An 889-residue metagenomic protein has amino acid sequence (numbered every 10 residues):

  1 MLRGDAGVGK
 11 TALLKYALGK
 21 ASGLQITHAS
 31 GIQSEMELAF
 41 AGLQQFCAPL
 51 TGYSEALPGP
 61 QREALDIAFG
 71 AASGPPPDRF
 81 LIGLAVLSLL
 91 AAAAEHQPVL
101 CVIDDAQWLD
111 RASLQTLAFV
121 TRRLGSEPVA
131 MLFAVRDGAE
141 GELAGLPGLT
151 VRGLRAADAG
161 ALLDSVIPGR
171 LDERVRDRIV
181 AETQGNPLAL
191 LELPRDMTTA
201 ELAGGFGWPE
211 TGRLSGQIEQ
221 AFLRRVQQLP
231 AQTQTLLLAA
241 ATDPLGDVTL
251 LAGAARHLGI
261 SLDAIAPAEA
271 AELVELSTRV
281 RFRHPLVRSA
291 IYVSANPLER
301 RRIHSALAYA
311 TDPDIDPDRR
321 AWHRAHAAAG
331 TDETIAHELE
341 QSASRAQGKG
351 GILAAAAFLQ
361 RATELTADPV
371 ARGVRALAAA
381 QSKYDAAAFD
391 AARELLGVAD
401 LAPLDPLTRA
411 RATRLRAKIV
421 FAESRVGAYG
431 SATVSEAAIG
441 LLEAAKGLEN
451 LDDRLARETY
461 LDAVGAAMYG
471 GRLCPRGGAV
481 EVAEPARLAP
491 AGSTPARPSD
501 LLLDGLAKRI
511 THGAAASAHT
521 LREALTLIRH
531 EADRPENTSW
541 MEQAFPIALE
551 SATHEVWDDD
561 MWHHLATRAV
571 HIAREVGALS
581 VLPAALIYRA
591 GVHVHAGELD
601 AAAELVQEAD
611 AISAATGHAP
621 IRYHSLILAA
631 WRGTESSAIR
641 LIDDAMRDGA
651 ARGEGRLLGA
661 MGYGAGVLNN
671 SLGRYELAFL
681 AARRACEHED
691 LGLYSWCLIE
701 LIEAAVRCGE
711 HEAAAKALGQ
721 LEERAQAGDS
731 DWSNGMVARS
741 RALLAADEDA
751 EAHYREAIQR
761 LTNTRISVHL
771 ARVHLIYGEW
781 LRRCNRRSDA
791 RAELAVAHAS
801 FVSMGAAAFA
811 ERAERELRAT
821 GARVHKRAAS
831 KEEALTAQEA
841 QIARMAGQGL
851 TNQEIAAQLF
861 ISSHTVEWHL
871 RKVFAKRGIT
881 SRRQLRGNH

Functional and structural regions predicted by a protein language model:
R3, V8, Y16, Q25 (+6 more regions): Short secondary-structure boundary elements
V8, A12-V99, W108: Conserved phosphate-binding/catalytic loops and adjacent sensor/switch elements of nucleotide-binding enzymes, spanning
L13-A17, P98, L262-D263, E275-F282 (+10 more regions): Extended alpha-helical scaffolding segments used for macromolecular assembly and cargo binding
T116-T150: Sensor-1/coupling segment of RecA-like P-loop NTPase cores
D314-I315, K349-G350, T366-V370, A402-T408 (+12 more regions): Short coil/turn linkers that connect adjacent helices within long alpha-helical scaffolds, especially alpha-solenoid
Q341, R375-A378, T408, L415 (+16 more regions): "A position-specific structural signal for the A-helix of alpha-solenoid helical repeats
A432-S435, R457-E712: Extended non-membrane alpha-helical scaffolds
R815-R818, H825-H889: Helix-turn-helix DNA-binding segment
